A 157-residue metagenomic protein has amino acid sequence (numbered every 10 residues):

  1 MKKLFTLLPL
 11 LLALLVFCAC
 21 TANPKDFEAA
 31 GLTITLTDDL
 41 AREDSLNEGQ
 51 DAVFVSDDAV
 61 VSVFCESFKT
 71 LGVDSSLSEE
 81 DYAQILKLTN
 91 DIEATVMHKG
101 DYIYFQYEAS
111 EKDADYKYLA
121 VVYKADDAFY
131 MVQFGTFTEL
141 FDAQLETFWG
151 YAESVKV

Functional and structural regions predicted by a protein language model:
M1-T6: Positively charged n-region of N-terminal signal peptides that target proteins for export
V16-A19: C-terminal motif of bacterial Sec signal peptides marking the signal peptidase cleavage site
T21-N23: Bacterial signal peptide processing site
A30-S75, E108-A114: Secretory pathway targeting signatures of secreted, lumenal, and periplasmic proteins
D38-N47, K87-K99, S154-V157: Short secondary-structure junctions
L40, V132-V157: Surface-exposed amphipathic alpha-helical segments
F64-I92: Mature extracytoplasmic domains of secretory-pathway proteins
A83-D126: Signature of long, low-cysteine stretches enriched in small and polar/charged residues
